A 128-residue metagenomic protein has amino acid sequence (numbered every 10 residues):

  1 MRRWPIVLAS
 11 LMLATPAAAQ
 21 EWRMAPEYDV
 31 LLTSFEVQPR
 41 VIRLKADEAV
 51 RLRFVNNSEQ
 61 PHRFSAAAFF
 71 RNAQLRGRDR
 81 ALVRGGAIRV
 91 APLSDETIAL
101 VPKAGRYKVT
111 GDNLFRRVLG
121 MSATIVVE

Functional and structural regions predicted by a protein language model:
M1-I6: Bacterial N-terminal signal peptides that target proteins for export
A14-P16: N-terminal signal peptide c-region/cleavage motif recognized by signal peptidases
Q20-M24, E36, G86-E128: Extracellular/periplasmic metallocenter environments
W22-A49: N-terminal edge beta-strand
S34, E48, N56-S58, A66-F70 (+3 more regions): A mature extracytoplasmic/lumenal domain signature
R40-R63, S94-R106: Beta-strand cores of secreted/periplasmic/IMS beta-sandwich domains, seen most often in copper-related folds
F70-D79: Short aromatic-acidic-glycine turn motif
A81-V83: Charged, often glycine-rich, active-site loop that binds/positions anionic groups
